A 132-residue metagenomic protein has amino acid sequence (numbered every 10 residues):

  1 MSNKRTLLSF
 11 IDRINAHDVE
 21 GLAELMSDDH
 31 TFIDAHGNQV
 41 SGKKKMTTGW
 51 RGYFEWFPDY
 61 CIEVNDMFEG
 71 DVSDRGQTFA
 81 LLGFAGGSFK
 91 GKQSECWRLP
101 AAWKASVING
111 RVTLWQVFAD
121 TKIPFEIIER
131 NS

Functional and structural regions predicted by a protein language model:
M1-D28, N131-S132: Short, low-complexity N-terminal intrinsically disordered segments enriched in polar/charged residues
R5, Y60-C61, C96-L99: Short solvent-exposed loop/turn micro-motifs enriched in small/polar/acidic residues
E20-F79: A solvent-exposed, acidic/Ser-Thr-rich amphipathic alpha-helical stretch
M26, G83-G87, A119: Short beta-strand segments enriched in hydrophobic/aromatic residues within well-folded beta-rich domains
V72-G76, A105-V112: Short, solvent-exposed coil/turn segments at beta-strand boundaries
L82-N109: Exposed beta-sheet edge and beta->alpha loop/turn motif
T113-S132: Low-complexity, intrinsically disordered terminal/linker segments enriched in charged and Gly/Pro repeats
